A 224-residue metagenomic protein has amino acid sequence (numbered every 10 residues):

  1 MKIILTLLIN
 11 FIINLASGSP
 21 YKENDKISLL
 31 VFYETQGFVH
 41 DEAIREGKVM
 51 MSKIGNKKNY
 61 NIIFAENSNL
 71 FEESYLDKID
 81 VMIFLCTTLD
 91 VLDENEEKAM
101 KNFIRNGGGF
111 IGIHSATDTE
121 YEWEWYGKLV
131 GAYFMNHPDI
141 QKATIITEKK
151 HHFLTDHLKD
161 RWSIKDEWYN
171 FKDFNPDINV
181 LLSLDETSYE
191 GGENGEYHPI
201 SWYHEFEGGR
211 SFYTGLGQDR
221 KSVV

Functional and structural regions predicted by a protein language model:
I3-I12: Sec-dependent N-terminal signal peptides
S19-I79: Aromatic-Pro/Gly-enriched surface loop or interdomain linker that acts as a lid/target-recognition segment
I27, N106-G109, G209: A short helix->loop->beta-strand "cap" motif at the edges of active sites that frequently abuts
A65-F71, K98, N194-S201: Alpha-helical scaffolding within the catalytic cores of extracellular/periplasmic polymer-degrading hydrolases
V81-L85, Y213-G215: Structural motif
F84, T88-H157: A glycine-rich, often tryptophan-bearing local segment used as a flexible ligand/cofactor-contacting loop or short
A132, H137-R210: Catalytic beta-strand/loop cores that center a nucleophilic Ser/Cys/Thr and support acyl-enzyme chemistry
V223-V224: Conserved small/polar residues in nucleotide/adenosyl-binding loops
